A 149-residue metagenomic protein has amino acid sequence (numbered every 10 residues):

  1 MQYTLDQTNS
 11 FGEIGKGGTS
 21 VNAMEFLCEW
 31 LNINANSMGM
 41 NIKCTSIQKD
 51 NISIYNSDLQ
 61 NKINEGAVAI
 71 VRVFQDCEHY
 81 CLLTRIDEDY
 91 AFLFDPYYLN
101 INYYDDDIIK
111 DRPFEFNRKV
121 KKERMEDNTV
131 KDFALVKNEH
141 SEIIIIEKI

Functional and structural regions predicted by a protein language model:
M1-I47: Cysteine-nucleophile protease catalytic domains, especially the papain-like/related folds used in DUB/UBL proteases
Q7, L27-W30, D58, K62 (+1 more regions): Residues that form generic nucleotide/phosphate-binding pockets
N9-I14, I63-E65, R85-I149: Noncatalytic regulatory segments and standalone regulatory/sensor domains
S20-A23, A35, A67-A69, A91 (+1 more regions): A sequence-composition feature that detects small, non-aromatic residues
N32-D50, C77-I86, I108-V120: Hydrophobic transmembrane alpha-helix bundles
K43-Y98, N102-Y103: Active-site-adjacent substructure of cysteine-protease-like catalytic cores
